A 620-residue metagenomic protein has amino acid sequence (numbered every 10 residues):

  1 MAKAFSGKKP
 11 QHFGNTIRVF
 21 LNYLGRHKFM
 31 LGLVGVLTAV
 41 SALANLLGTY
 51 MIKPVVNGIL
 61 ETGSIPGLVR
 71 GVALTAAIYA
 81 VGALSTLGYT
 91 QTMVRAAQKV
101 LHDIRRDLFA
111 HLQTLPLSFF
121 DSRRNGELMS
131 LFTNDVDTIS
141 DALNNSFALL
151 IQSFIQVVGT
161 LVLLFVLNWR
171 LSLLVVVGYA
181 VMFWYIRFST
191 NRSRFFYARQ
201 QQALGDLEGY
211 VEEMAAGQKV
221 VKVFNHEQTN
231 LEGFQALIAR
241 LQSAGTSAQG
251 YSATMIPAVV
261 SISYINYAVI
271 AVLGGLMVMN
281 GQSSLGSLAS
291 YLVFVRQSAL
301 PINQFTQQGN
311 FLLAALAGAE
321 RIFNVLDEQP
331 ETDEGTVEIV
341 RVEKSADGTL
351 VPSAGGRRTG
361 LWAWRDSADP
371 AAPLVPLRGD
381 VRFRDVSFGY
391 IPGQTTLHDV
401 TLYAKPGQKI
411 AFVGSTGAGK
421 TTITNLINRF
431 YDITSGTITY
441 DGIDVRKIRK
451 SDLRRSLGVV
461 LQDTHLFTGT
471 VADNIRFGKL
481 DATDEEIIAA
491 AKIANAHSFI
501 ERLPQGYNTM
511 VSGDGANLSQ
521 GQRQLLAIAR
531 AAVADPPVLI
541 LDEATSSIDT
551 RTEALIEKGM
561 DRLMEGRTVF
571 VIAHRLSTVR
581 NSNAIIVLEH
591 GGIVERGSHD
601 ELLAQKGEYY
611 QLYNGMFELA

Functional and structural regions predicted by a protein language model:
M1-A44, L60-L74, Y89-M93, A97 (+10 more regions): Membrane-integrated ABC transporters
A2-K8, Q98, R106-V136, G209-G233 (+4 more regions): Short intracellular "coupling" helices and adjacent cytoplasmic loop segments at the cytosolic face of multi-pass
T16, L24, V56, Y89 (+4 more regions): Juxtamembrane loop-to-helix connectors within ABC transporter transmembrane domains
R26, L117-S118, V136-L143, F147 (+7 more regions): An intracellular "coupling" helix at the cytosolic face of ABC transporter transmembrane type-1 domains
L31-G88, T92, F165-R170, A268 (+2 more regions): Transmembrane helix-loop-helix hairpins at lipid-water interfaces of multipass membrane proteins, especially the type-1
V36, A44, G48, A73 (+6 more regions): Hydrophobic alpha-helical transmembrane segments of ABC transporter permease domains
E61-P66, R70, L163-V177, S247-E320 (+3 more regions): Helix-loop-helix
V342-A620: ABC-type nucleotide-binding domain
